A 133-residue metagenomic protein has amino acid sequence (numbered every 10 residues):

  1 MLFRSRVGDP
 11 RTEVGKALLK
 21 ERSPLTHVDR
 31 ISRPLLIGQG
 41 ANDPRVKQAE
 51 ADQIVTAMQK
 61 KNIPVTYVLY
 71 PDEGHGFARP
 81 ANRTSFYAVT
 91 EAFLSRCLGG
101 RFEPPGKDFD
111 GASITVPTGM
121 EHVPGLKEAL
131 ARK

Functional and structural regions predicted by a protein language model:
M1-K133: Active-site-proximal cap/loop segments of hydrolase catalytic domains
